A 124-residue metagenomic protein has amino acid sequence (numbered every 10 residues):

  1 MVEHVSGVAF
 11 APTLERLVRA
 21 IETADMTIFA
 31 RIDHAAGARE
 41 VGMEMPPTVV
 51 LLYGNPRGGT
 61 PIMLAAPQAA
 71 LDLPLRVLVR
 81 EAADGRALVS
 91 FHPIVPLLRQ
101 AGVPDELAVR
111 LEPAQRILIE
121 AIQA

Functional and structural regions predicted by a protein language model:
M1-A24: Terminal, regulation- and interaction-focused segments at domain boundaries
V5-S6, Y53, F91: Hydrophobic residues in beta-strands and at strand termini
E22, F29-V79: Compact, glycine-rich, soluble single-domain proteins
R76-P104: Beta-strand/loop substructures that line and gate deep hydrophobic ligand-binding cavities in soluble
R99-A124: Well-ordered alpha/beta subsegment
